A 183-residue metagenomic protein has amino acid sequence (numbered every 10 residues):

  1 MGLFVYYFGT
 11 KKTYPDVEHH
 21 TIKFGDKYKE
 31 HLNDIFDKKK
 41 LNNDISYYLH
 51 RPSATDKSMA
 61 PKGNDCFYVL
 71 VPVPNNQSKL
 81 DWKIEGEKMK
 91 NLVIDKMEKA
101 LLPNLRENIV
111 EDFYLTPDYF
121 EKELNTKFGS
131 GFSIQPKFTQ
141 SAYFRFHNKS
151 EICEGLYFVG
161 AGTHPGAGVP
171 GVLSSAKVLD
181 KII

Functional and structural regions predicted by a protein language model:
M1-A60: Mid-domain catalytic core of redox enzymes that form a hydrophobic substrate pocket/lid adjacent to a catalytic redox
L3, P74-K83, F158-T163: Glycine- and acidic
F8, V69, M97, L156 (+2 more regions): Hydrophobic, well-ordered secondary-structure elements that form the walls of internal hydrophobic environments
G9, P61-K96: Conserved FAD/dinucleotide-binding core of flavoprotein oxidoreductases
T13-Y14, K40-N42, W82-K122: Flavin-binding catalytic cores
D44, Y48, P103-P165: A glycine-rich dinucleotide-binding beta-alpha-beta segment and adjacent secondary-structure elements that constitute
K57-N64, H147-I152: Short glycine/proline-enriched loop/turn "hinge" motifs that connect secondary-structure elements and lie
A161-I183: A conserved FAD-binding loop/helix module that cradles the flavin
